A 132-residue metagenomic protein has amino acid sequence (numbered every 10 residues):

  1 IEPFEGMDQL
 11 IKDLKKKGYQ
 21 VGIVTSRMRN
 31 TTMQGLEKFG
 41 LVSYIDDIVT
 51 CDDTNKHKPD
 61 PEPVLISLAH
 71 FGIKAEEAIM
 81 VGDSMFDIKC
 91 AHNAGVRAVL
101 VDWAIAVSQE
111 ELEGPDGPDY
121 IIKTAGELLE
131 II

Functional and structural regions predicted by a protein language model:
I1-K12, K17: Metal-dependent phosphoesterase signature
K12-K15, M28-R29, M33-I132: Asp-based, Mg2+/Mn2+-dependent phosphohydrolase catalytic module
Q20-G22, R97: Proline-centered loop/turn at the N-terminus of a beta-strand
T25: Active-site nucleophile and cofactor-binding loops and adjacent substrate-binding regions of central metabolic enzymes
